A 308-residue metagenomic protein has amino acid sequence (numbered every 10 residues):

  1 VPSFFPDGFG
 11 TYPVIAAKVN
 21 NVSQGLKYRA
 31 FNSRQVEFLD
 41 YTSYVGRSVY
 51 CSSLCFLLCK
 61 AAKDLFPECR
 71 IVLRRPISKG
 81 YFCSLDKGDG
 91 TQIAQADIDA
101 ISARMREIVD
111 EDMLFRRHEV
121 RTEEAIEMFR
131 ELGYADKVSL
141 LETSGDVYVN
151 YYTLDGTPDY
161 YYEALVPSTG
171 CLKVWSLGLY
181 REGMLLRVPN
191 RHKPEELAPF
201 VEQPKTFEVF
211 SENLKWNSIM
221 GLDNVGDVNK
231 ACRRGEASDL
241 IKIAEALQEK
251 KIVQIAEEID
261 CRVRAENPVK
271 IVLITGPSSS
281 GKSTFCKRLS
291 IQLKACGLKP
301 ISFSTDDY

Functional and structural regions predicted by a protein language model:
P2-P6, R47-L65: Active/ligand-binding-proximal structured segments within catalytic/core domains that scaffold catalytic residues
Y12-Y28: Short acidic beta-strand-loop surface patches of small beta-rich interaction domains
P13, Y28-R47, A61, R70-I255 (+1 more regions): Auxiliary tRNA-acceptor-end handling modules of aminoacyl-tRNA synthetases
V272-I274: Hydrophobic anchor at the beta1->P-loop junction of P-loop NTPases
P277: P-loop (Walker A) phosphate-binding loop of NTP-binding proteins
G281: Conserved glycine(s) of the Walker
T284-F285, L289: Hydrophobic positions on the alpha1 helix immediately C-terminal to the Walker A/P-loop
A295-Y308: Short beta-strand-centered segment that lines the nucleotide-binding/catalytic pocket of NTP-utilizing
